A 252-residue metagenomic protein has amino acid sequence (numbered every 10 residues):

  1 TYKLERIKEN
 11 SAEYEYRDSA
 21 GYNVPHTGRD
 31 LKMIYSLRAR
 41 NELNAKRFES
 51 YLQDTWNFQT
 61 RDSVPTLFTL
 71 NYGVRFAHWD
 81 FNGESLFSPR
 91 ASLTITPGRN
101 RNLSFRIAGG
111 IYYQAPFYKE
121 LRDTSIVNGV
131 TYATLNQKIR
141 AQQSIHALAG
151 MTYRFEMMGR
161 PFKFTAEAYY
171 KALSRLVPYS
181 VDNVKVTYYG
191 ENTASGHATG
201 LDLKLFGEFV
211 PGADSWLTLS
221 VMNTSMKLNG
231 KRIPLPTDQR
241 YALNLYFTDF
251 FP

Functional and structural regions predicted by a protein language model:
T1-T66, Y189-K204: Outer-membrane beta-barrel transmembrane domain signature of Gram-negative proteins, especially the mid-to-C-terminal
Y2-R6, Y72-F76, L93, I107-I111 (+3 more regions): Transmembrane beta-barrel strands of outer-membrane/channel proteins
E9-R17, N82-S88, Y118-T124, L176-V184 (+1 more regions): Outer-membrane beta-barrel translocator domains and adjoining extracellular loop/strand segments of Gram-negative
N41-D80, L86-R90, T94, L205-N223: Surface-exposed extracellular loop regions of Gram-negative outer-membrane beta-barrel proteins
K46-L52, Y72-V74, F87-L93, F105 (+6 more regions): Hydrophobic, lipid-facing positions within transmembrane beta-strands of outer-membrane proteins
T60, Y169-A172, E191-P252: Gram-negative outer-membrane beta-barrel transporters
R61-L70, N100-F105, M157-F164, P211-S215 (+1 more regions): Repeated loop/turn-to-beta-strand initiation elements of outer-membrane beta-barrel proteins
G98, K138-T199: Membrane-embedded beta-barrel scaffold of Gram-negative outer-membrane proteins
